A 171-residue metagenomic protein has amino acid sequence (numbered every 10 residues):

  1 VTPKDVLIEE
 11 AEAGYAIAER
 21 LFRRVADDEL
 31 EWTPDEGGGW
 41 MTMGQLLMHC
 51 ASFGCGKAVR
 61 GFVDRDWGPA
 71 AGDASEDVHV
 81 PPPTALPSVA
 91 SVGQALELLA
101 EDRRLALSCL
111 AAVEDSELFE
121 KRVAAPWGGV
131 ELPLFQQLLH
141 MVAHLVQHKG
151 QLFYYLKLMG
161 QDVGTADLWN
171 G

Functional and structural regions predicted by a protein language model:
V1-L7, S52-V130, L158-G171: Short, helix-capping/interhelical loops that line the mouth of catalytic, cofactor-, or ligand-binding pockets
A11-A18, M43-A58, L96-A106, L110 (+1 more regions): Alpha-helical transition-metal enzyme core signature, strongest for iron centers
E19-R20, R24: His/Met- and acidic-residue-enriched segments that coordinate or traffic transition-metal cofactors and support
D27-E31, H148: Short, solvent-exposed secondary-structure junction/capping segments
W32-E36, A58-G61: A short gly/proline-enriched turn/hairpin at secondary-structure junctions
D35-Q45, H49, P87, S91 (+1 more regions): Generic, well-ordered alpha-helical segments
G37-G38, T42, V123-F135: Carbohydrate-binding/catalytic loop surfaces
Y155: A short helix-coil junction within the Rossmann-fold of NAD(P)-dependent oxidoreductases
